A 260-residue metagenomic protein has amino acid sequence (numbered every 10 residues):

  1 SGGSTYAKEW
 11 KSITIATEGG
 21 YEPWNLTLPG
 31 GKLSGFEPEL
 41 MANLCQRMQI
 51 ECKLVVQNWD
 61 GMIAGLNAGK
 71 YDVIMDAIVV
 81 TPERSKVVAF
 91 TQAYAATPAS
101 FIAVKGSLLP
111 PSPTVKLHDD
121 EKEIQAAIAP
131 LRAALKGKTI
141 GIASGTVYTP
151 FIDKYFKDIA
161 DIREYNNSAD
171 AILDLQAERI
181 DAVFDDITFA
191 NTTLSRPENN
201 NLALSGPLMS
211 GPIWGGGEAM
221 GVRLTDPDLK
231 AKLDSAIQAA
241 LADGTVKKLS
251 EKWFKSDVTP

Functional and structural regions predicted by a protein language model:
T5-I78, K86, D243, S256: Extracytoplasmic small-molecule ligand-binding "clamshell" domains of the periplasmic binding protein/Venus flytrap
G19, A96-S100, I187, L194-D234 (+1 more regions): Periplasmic-binding protein-like
N25-L28, M41-I50, P110-E123, I128-K138 (+2 more regions): Ligand-binding cleft/hinge of the Venus flytrap
P38, K53-A64, Q125-I128, I162-A177 (+1 more regions): Short helix-initiation/N-cap motifs at beta->coil->alpha
P38-M48, K105-A126, K138-T139, T146 (+1 more regions): Extended ligand-binding regions for polar small-molecule ligands
A42, Q46, E51-R132, L202-I213: Acidic, polar ligand-binding/catalytic clefts
L44, L66-N67, D174-Q176, L233: Hydrophobic residues within well-ordered alpha-helices
D60-A64, A77-K86, F151-Y155, A169 (+2 more regions): A ligand-binding cleft/hinge motif common to bilobed small-molecule-binding domains
